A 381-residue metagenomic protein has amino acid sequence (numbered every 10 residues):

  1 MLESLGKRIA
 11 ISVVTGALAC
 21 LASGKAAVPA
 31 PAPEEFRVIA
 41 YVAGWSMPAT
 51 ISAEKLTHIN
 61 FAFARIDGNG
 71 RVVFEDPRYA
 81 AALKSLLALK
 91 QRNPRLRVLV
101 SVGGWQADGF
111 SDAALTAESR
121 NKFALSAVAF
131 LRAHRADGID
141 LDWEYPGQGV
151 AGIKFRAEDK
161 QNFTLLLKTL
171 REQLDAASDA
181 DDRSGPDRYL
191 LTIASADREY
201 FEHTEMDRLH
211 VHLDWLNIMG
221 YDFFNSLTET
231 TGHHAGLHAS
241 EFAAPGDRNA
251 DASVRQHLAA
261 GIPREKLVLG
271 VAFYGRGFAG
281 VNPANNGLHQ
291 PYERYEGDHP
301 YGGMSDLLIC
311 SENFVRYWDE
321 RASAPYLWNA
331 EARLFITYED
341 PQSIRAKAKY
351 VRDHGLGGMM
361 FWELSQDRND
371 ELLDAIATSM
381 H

Functional and structural regions predicted by a protein language model:
L2-V13: Bacterial N-terminal signal peptides that target proteins for export
S12-L21: Bacterial N-terminal signal peptides
A30-L131, E158, L167, H234 (+3 more regions): Glycan-recognition patch characteristic of GH18 chitinases/ENGases and related GlcNAc/peptidoglycan-binding proteins
I39, N69-A81, P146-L307: Substrate-binding surface in catalytic domains of secreted glycosidases
I59, V100, L141, L170 (+4 more regions): Conserved, mostly hydrophobic/aromatic
A127-A157: Active-site groove signature of glycoside hydrolases
R276, E339-H381: Acidic/aromatic/glycine-rich contiguous surface patches that form carbohydrate-binding/processing clefts and analogous
G297-G355: Hydrophobic, secondary-structure "cap" segments at the distal end of domains
